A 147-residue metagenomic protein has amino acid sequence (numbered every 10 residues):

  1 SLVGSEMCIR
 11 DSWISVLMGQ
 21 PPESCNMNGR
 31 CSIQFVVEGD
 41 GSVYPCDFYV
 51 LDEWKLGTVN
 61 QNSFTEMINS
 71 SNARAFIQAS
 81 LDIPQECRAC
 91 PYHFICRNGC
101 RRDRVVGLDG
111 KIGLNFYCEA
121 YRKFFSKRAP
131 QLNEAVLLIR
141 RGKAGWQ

Functional and structural regions predicted by a protein language model:
L2-I9: Short, small-residue-biased leader/transition segments that mark boundaries at the very start of proteins
S12-P22: Short, conserved active-site entrance elements at the starts or edges of catalytic domains
S24-N26, P84: Short, solvent-exposed secondary-structure boundary motifs
N28-C31: Short, small/polar residue-rich loop motifs at catalytic or cofactor-binding pockets
V37-E38: Short, acidic, Ser/Thr-enriched surface-loop or helix-capping motifs
F48-Q147: Flexible mid-to-C-terminal extensions adjoining Fe-S/redox cofactors in radical SAM and related proteins
